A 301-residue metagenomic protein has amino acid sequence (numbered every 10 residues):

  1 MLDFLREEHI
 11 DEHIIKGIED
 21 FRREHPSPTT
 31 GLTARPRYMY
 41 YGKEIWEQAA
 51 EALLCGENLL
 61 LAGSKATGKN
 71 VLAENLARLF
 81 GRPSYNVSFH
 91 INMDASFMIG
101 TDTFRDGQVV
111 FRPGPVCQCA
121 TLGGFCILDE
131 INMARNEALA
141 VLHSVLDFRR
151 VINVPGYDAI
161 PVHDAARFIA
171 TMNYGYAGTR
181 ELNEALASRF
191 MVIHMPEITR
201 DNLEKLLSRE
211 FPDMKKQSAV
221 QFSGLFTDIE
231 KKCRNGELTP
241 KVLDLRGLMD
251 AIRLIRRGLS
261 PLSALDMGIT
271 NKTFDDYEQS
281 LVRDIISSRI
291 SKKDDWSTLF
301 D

Functional and structural regions predicted by a protein language model:
M1-D301: C-terminal regulatory/interaction module of P-loop NTP-utilizing enzymes
